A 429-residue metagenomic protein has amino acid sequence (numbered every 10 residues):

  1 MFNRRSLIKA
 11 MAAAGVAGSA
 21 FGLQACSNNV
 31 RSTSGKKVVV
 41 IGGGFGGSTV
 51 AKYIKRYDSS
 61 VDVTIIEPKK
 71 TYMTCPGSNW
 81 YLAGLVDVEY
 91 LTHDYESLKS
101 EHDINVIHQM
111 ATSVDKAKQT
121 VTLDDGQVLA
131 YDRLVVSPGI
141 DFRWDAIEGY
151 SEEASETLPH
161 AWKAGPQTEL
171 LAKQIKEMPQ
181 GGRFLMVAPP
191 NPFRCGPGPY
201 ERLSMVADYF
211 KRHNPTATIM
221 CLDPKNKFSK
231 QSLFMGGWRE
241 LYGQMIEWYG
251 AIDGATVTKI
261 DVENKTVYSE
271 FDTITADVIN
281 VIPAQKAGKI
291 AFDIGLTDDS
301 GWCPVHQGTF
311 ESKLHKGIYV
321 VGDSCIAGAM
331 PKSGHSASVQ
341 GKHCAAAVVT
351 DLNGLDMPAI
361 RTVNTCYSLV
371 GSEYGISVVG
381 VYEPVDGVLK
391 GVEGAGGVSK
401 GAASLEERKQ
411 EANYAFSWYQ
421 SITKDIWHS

Functional and structural regions predicted by a protein language model:
S6-S27: N-terminal export signals
N28-N105, P190-Q231: Beta1-alpha1 glycine-rich phosphate/pyrophosphate-binding loop at the start of Rossmann-like nucleotide-binding domains
E101, N105-S113, V121, L129 (+2 more regions): A Rossmann-like FAD-binding core segment of flavoenzymes
P138-R212: Glycine-rich dinucleotide-binding loop and its adjacent helix/turn
E153-Q180, I274-V339: FAD-site-proximal beta/loop scaffold in flavoenzymes
C325-I360: A conserved FAD-binding loop/helix module that cradles the flavin
V349-G387: Active-site-proximal substrate-binding core of FAD-dependent oxidoreductases
V379-S429: C-terminal auxiliary extensions adjacent to catalytic cores
